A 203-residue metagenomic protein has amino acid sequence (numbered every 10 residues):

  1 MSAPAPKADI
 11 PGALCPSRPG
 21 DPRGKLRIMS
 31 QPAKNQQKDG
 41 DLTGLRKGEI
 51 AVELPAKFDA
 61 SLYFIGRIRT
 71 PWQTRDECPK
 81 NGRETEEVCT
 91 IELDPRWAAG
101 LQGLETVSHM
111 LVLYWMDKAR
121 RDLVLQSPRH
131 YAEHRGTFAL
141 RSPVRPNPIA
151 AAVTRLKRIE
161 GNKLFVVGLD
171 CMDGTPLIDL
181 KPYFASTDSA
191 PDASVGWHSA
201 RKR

Functional and structural regions predicted by a protein language model:
M1-A3, D9, C15-I28: Intrinsically disordered, low-complexity serine/threonine-rich segments
A3-A8, A13, G66, A150-A152: Small-side-chain structural scaffolding
S30-V153, K157-R203: Glycine-rich, low-complexity intrinsically disordered segments
